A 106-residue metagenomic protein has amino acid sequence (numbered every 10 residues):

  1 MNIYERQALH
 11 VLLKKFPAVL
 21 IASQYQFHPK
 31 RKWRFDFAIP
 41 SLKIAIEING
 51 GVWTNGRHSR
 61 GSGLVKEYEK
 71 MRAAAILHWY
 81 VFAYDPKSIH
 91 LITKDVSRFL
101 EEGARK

Functional and structural regions predicted by a protein language model:
M1-K106: Nucleic-acid endo/exonuclease domains
